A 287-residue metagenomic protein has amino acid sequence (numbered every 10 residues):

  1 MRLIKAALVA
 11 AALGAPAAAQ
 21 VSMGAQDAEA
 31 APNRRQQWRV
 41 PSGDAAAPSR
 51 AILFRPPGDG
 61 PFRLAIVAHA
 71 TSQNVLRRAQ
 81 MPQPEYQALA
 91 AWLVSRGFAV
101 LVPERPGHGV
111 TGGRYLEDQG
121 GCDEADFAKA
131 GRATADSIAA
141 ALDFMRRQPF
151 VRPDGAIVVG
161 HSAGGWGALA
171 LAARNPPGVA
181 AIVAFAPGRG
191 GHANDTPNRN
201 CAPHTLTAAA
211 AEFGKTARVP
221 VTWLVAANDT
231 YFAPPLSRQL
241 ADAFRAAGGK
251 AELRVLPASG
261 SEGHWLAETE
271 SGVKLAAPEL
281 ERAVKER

Functional and structural regions predicted by a protein language model:
V21-D59: N-terminal cap/lid segment of alpha/beta-hydrolase-fold proteins
G60-F62, T71-V102, P106-V110: Short substrate-entry loop that stabilizes the transition state in hydrolases
A68, P103-R105, F185, L256: Alpha/beta-hydrolase
A68-A70, V225: The conserved beta1-alpha1 loop
G120-P149: Alpha/beta-hydrolase active-site loop
A140-L206, E212: Primarily recognizes the serine-hydrolase "nucleophile elbow" in alpha/beta-hydrolase and SGNH/GDSL folds
A181, P187-A247: The feature captures the conserved acid-bearing segment of alpha/beta-hydrolase catalytic domains
R238, A247-R287: C-terminal catalytic histidine-bearing segment of alpha/beta-hydrolase fold enzymes
